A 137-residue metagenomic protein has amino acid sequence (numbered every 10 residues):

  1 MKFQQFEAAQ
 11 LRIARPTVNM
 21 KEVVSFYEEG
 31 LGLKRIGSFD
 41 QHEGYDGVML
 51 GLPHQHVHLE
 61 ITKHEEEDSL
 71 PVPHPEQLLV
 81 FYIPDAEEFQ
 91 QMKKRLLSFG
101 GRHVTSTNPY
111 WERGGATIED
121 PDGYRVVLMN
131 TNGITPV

Functional and structural regions predicted by a protein language model:
M1-F6, R12, I36-S38, K93-V137: Vicinal oxygen chelate
M1-K2, E65-S69: Short beta-strand/turn micro-motifs at beta-sheet edges
F3-F6, E28, E43, L52 (+2 more regions): Generic structural signal for beta-strand residues in well-ordered domains
A8-N19, V48-P53, S69-R95, G114-E119: Vicinal oxygen chelate
R15-H56: Core segments of cupin and vicinal oxygen chelate
Q41-H42, H64-E65, A86, P109-W111: Short beta->alpha connector loops
H54-L59, D122-V126: Short, charged/polar, Gly/Pro-enriched secondary-structure boundary elements
T62-E67, T131-G133: Acetyl-CoA-dependent GNAT
